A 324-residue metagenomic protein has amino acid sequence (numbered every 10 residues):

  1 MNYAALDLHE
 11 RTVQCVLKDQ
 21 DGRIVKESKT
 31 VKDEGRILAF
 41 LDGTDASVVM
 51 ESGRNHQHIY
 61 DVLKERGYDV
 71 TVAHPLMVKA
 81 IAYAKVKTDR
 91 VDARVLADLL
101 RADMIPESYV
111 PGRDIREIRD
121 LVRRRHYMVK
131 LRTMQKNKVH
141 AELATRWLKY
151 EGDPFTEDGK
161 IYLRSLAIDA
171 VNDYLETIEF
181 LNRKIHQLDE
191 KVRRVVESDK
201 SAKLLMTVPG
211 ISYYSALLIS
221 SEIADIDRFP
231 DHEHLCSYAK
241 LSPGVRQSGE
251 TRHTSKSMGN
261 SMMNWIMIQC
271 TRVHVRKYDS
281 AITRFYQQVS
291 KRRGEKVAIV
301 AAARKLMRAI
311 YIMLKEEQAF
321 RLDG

Functional and structural regions predicted by a protein language model:
N2-K18, L96, M128: Gly/Thr-rich phosphate-binding beta-strand-loop-beta motif of the actin/hexokinase/Hsp70
R11-G35: Short glycine-rich, Thr/Ser-proximal phosphate-binding strand/loop in the N-terminal lobe of ATP-dependent enzymes
K32-S47: Short, basic/hydrophobic alpha-helical segments
A46-G53, L96, T271: Acidic beta-strand-to-loop metal/phosphate-binding motif
T71-P111, R116, G159-Y162, G249-G259: Short alpha-helix plus adjacent loop in nuclease-associated cores
V122-L204: Glycine-rich, often acidic, oxyanion-interacting loops/wings at catalytic, nucleic-acid, or phospho-protein interfaces
L204-T207, Y213, L217-E295: Phosphate-backbone recognition surface of nucleic-acid-processing proteins
G249-E250, F285-G324: Low-complexity, acidic/Ser/Thr- and charged residue-rich accessory regions of DNA metabolism proteins
